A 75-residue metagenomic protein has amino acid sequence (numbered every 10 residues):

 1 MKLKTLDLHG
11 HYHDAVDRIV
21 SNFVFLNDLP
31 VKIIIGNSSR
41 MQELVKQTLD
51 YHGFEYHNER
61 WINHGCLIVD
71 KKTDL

Functional and structural regions predicted by a protein language model:
M1-L75: Long, charged, low-complexity intrinsically disordered regions
